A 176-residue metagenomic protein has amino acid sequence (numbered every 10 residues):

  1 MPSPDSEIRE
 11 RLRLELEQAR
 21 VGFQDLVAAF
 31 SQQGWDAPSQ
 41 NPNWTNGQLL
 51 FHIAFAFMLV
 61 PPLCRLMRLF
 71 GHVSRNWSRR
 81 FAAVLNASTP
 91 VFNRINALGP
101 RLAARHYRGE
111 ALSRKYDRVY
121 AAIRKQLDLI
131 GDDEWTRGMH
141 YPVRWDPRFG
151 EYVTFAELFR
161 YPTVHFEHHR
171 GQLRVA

Functional and structural regions predicted by a protein language model:
M1-E17: Extreme N-terminal tail/first-helix region
P4, L98-Y107, D146-A156: Acidic/His metal-coordination segments adjacent to aromatic residues that form catalytic metal sites in metalloenzymes
L12-E15, A19, L112-V119, L158 (+1 more regions): Amphipathic alpha-helix face/heptad-repeat signature
E15, Q24, A82-T136: Acidic/histidine-rich alpha-helical segments that form the ligand environment of transition-metal centers
R20-F23, V27, F57, Y120-L127 (+1 more regions): A structural signal for well-ordered alpha-helices, especially hydrophobic packing surfaces of coiled-coils
A29, H52, L129: Conserved catalytic core of Hanks-type protein kinase domains
S31-Q33: Extracellular-facing binding/remodeling surfaces
D36-P90, A121, D133-A176: Short, contiguous alpha-helical
